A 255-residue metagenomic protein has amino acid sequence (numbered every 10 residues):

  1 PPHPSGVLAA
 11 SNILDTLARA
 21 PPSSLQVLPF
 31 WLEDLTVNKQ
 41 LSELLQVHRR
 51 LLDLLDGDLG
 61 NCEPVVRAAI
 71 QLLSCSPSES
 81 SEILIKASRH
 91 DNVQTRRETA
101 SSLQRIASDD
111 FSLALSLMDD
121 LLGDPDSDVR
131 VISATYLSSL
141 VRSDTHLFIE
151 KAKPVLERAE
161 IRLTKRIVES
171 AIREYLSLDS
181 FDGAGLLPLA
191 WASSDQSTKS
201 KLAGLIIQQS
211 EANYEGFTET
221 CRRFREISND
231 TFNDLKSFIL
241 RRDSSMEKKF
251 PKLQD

Functional and structural regions predicted by a protein language model:
P1-P4, N12-R19, Q26-S42, G60-C75 (+9 more regions): Structural detector for internal amphipathic alpha-helices that build alpha-solenoid repeat scaffolds
P4-D15, N38-D56, P77-A87, D109-L121 (+4 more regions): Amphipathic alpha-helical scaffolding segments comprising HEAT/armadillo-like alpha-solenoid repeats
A20, C75, F181, S193-S194 (+2 more regions): Short coil/turn linker and secondary-structure boundary residues
D126-S127, A152-E160, R223-E226: Alpha-helical scaffold repeats of the Armadillo/HEAT/TPR superfamily
S197: Basic amphipathic recognition helices
C221-D255: Eukaryotic acidic, Ser/Thr-rich intrinsically disordered low-complexity regions
